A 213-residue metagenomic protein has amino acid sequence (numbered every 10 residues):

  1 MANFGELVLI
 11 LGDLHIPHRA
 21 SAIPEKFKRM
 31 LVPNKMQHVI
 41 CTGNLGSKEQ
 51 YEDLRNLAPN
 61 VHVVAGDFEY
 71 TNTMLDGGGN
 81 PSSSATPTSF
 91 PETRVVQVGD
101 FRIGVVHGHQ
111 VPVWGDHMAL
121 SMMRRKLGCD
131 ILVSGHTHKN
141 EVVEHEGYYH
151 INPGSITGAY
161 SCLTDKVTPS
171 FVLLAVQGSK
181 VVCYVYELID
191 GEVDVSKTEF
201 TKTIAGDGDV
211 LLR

Functional and structural regions predicted by a protein language model:
M1-A58, T73-T86, P91-E92, D100 (+2 more regions): N-terminal active-site segment of His-dependent metallophosphoesterases
M1-L9, V95-G104, E144-H150, V176-V182: Beta-strand-turn-beta hairpins that frame and shape the catalytic cleft of phosphate-ester-processing enzymes
I10-G12, H38-N44, V61-D67, G104-H107 (+2 more regions): Active-site neighborhood of phospho(di)ester-bond hydrolases with catalytic His/Asp-centered motifs
I16, G46-S47, Q110, K139 (+1 more regions): Short active-site segment of divalent metal-dependent hydrolases/proteases that encodes the spacing between
A58-M118, M122-G128: Helix-adjacent hinge/juxtasegments
H62-V63, V113-K180: Conserved beta-sheet core of the metallophosphoesterase superfamily
T137-E146, G178-R213: A short C-terminal boundary segment appended to hydrolase-like catalytic domains
